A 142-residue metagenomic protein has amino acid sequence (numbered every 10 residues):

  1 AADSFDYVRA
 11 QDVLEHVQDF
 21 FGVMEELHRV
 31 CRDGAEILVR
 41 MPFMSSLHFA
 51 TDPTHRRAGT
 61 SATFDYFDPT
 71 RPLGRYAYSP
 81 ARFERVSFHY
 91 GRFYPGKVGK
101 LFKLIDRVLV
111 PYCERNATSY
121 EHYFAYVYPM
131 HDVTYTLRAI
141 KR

Functional and structural regions predicted by a protein language model:
A1-V8: A short acidic, Gly/Pro-enriched loop at the edge of an enzyme's catalytic core that lines a small-molecule cofactor
R9-H16: Short catalytic micro-motifs in class I SAM-dependent methyltransferases
Q18-G22, E26-H28, E36-R142: S-adenosyl-L-methionine-dependent methyltransferase catalytic module, highlighting the catalytic core
